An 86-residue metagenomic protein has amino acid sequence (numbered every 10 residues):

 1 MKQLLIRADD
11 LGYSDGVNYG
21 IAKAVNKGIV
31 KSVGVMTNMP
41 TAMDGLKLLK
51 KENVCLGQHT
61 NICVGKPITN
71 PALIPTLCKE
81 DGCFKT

Functional and structural regions predicted by a protein language model:
M1-D15, I21: Boundary/entry segment of secreted carbohydrate-active catalytic domains
Q3-L5, V30-G34, N53-H59: Structural preference for beta-strand elements that scaffold enzyme active sites
D9-L11, M36-N38, H59-C63: Active-site beta-loop-alpha junctions enriched in small/polar residues
D15-P40: A short alpha/beta connector and helix-capping loop motif
I21-K27, D44-C55, P75-K79: Acidic (Asp/Glu)-rich catalytic clusters
M43-D44, I68: Short Asp/Glu-rich motifs
L49-I68: Short, structured active-site "lid" loops
P67-T86: Active-site gating loops and adjacent loop-to-helix segments of metal-dependent hydrolytic enzymes
